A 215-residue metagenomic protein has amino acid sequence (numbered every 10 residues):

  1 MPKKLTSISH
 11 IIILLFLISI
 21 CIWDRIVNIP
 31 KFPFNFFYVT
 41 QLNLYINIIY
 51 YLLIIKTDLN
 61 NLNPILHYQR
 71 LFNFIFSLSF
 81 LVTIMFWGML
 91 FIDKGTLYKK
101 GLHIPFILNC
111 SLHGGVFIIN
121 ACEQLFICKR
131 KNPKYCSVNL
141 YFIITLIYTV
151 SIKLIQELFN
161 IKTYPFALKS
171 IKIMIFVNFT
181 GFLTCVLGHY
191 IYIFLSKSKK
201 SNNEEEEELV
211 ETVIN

Functional and structural regions predicted by a protein language model:
M1-F86, L90: N-terminal helical submodule of small eukaryotic multi-pass membrane proteins
P2-L5, E157-K197: Membrane-interface transmembrane-helix boundary segments in multi-pass integral membrane proteins
I12-I22, L146-K153, N178-I191: Hydrophobic core of alpha-helical transmembrane segments in multi-pass integral membrane proteins
I20-T40, L59-Y68, G88-L108, L125-V138 (+1 more regions): Membrane-lumen (extracellular) interface motif
F76-F80, I84, L112-A121: Core segments of transmembrane alpha-helices that mediate helix-helix packing or line hydrophobic substrate/ligand
F106-I118, I175-F179: Membrane-interface loop-to-helix entry segments
S137-L146: Central hydrophobic cores of alpha-helical transmembrane segments in multi-pass integral membrane proteins
K200-N215: Non-transmembrane, juxtamembrane loop and terminal tail segments of multi-pass eukaryotic membrane proteins
